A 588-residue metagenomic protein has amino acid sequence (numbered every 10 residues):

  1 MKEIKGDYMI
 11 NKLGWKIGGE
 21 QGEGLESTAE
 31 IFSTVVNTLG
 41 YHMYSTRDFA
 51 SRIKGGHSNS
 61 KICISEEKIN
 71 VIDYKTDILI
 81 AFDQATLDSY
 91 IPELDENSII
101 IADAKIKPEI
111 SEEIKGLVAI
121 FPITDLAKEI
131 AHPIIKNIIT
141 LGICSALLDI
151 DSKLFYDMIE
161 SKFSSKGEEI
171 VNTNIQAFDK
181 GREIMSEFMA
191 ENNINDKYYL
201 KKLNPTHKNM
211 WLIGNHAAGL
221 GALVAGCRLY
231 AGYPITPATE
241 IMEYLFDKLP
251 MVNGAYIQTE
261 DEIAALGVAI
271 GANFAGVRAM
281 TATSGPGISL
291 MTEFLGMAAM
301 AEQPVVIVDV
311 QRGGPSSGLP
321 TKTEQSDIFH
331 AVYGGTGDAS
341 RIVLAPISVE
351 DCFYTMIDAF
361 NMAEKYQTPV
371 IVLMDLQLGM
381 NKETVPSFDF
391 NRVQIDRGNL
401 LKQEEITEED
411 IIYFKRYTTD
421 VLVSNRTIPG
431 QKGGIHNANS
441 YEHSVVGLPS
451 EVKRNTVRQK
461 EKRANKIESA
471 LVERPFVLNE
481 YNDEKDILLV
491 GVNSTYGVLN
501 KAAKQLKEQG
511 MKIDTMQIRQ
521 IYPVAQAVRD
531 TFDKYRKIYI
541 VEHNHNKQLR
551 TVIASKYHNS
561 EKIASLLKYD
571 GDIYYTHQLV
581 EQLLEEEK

Functional and structural regions predicted by a protein language model:
K2-A225, L229, Q526-A527: Active-site cofactor/cluster-binding pocket
M9-I91, T236-A331, I342-A363, E508: Thiamine diphosphate
T46, L154-F155, G167-Q176, F188-L200 (+5 more regions): Flexible, glycine/charged-enriched surface loops at secondary-structure junctions
A81, I101-D103, P122, T283 (+5 more regions): Short beta-strand segments
L94-I100, K115-G116, G254, V277 (+3 more regions): A short helix->loop->beta-strand "cap" motif at the edges of active sites that frequently abuts
E160-F163, E187-H207, A222-C227, F246-V252 (+5 more regions): Gly-rich Lys/Arg/Thr-decorated short loops/hinges at beta-loop-alpha junctions or inter-strand turns that position
N204, W211-A218, L223, T355 (+2 more regions): Flexible, low-complexity linker and terminal segments
